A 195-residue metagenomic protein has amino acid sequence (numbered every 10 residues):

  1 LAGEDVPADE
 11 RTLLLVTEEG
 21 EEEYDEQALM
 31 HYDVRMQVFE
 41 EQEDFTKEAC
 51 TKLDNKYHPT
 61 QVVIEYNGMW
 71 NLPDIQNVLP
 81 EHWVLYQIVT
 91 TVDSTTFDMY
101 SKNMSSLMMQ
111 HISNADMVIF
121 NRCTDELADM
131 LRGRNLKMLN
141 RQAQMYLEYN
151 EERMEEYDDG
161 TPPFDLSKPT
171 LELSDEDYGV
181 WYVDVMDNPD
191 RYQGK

Functional and structural regions predicted by a protein language model:
L1-Q87, T91-D98: Nucleotide-state-sensitive switch-loop elements of NTP-binding domains
V6, H82, M109, D190-G194: A generic "functional-site adjacency" signal
L15-V16, S106, M154: Residue-level signal for alpha-helical context at structural boundaries
Y24, Y32, Y57, Y66 (+7 more regions): Sequence-level detector for tyrosine residue identity
E43-D44, W70-N71, V92-S94, D98-Y100 (+2 more regions): Mixed-charge, polar/low-complexity N-terminal
Q61-N140, Y146-L147: Phosphate/Mg2+-binding loops and adjacent switch elements in nucleotide/diphosphate-handling enzyme cores
N121, G133-K195: OB-fold and OB-like single-stranded nucleic-acid-recognition modules and their adjacent interaction interfaces
